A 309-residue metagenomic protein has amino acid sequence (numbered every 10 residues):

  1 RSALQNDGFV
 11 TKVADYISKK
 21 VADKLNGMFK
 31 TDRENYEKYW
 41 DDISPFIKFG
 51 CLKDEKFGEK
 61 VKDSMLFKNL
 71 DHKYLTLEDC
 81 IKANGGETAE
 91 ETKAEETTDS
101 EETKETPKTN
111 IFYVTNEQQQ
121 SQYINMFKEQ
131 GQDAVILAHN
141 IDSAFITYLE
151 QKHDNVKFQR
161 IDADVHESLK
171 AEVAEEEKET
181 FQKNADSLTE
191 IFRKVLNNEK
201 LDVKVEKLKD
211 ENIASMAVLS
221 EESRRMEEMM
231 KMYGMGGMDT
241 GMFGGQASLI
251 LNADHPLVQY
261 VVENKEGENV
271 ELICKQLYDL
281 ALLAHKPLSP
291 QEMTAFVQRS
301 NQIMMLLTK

Functional and structural regions predicted by a protein language model:
R1-K309: Conserved GHKL (Bergerat-fold) ATPase module
